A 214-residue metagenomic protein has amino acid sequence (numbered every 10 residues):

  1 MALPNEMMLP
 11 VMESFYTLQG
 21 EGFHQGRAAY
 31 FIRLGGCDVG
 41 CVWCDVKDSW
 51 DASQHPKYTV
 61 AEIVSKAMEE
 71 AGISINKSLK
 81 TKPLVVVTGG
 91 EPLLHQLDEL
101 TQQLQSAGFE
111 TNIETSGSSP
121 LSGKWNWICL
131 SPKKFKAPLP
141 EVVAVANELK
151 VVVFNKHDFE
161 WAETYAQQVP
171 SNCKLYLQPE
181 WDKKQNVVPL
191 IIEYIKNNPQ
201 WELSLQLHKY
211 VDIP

Functional and structural regions predicted by a protein language model:
M1-F31, G35, V39-W43, K47-D48 (+3 more regions): Flexible, acidic/Gly-rich N-terminal and inter-domain linker regions that tether and position cofactor-handling modules
P4-E6, C37-C41, S78, K136-P140 (+1 more regions): Short amphipathic alpha-helical segments, especially helix-boundary/capping motifs
L9-E13, A28-A29, D38-W125: Conserved Radical SAM active-site core
L18-E21, Q25, C41, D51 (+6 more regions): A broad, structure-centric signal for solvent-exposed, well-ordered loop/edge residues that line or flank functional
R33, G89, S131: Small/polar loops that bind or transfer phosphate-bearing groups
K82-P83, L93-P214: Conserved AdoMet/S-adenosylmethionine-binding subsite of the radical SAM
